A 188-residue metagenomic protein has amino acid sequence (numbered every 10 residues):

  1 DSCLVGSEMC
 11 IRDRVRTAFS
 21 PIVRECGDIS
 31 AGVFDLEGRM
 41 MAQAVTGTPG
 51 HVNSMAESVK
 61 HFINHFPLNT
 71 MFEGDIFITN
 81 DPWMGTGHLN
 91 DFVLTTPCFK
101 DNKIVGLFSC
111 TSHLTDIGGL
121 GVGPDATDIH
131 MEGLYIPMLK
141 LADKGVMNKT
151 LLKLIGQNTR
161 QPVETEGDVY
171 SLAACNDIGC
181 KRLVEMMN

Functional and structural regions predicted by a protein language model:
D1-G6, C10-I11: Single conserved hydrophobic/aromatic residue that forms the stacking wall/gate of nucleotide- or nucleobase-binding
R12-A18: Phosphate-interacting basic helix/loop segments used at nucleotide- and nucleic-acid interfaces
F19, G27-T79, N188: Gly/Pro-rich turn-and-neighbor structural signature
E25-D28, N90-F92: Short, small/polar residue-rich loop motifs at catalytic or cofactor-binding pockets
D91-D101, S109: A short, hydrophobic, proline-anchored segment that marks a local hinge/packing element in signaling and regulatory
I104-N158: Gly/Pro-rich active-site capping loops and adjacent beta-alpha segments that organize cofactor/substrate pockets
Y135-N188: N-terminal leader/propeptide and maturation segments of large enzyme subunits in energy/redox metabolism and hydrolases
